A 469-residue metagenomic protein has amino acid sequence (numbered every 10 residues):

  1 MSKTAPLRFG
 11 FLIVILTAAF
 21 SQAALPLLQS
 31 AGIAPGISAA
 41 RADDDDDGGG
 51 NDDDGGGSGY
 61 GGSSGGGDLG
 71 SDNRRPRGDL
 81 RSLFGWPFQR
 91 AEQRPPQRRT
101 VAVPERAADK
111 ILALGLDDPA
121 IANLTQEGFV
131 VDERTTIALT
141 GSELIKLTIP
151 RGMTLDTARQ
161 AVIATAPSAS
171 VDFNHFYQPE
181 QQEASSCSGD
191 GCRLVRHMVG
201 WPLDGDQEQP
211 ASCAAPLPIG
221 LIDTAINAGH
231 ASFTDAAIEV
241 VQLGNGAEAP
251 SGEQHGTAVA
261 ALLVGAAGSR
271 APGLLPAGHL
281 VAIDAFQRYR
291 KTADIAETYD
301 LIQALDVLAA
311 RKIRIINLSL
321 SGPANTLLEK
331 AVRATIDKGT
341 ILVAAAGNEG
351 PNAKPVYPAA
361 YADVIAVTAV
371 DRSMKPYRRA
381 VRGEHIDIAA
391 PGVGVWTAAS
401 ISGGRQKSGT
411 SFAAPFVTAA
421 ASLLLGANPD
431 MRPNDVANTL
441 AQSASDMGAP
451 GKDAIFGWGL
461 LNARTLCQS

Functional and structural regions predicted by a protein language model:
F20-D43: Signal peptide processing junction and immediate N-terminal pro/mature segment of secreted/exported proteins
I37-P76: Intrinsically disordered, low-complexity segments
R77-P179, I315: Inhibitory N-terminal propeptides of secreted protease zymogens
I163-I226, H230-S232, I455: Protease zymogen maturation seam
Q207-I219, A225-E239, A247-E297, Y361-A362 (+2 more regions): Subtilisin-like serine protease catalytic core
N227-A231, I238-V240, A369-S411, P450: Catalytic-core environment of secreted peptidases
L263, I283-A285, R314, G392-L466: Hydrolase catalytic cores
F286-Y361, S373-P376, S402-S408, F412-A414 (+1 more regions): Substrate-binding/access-modulating region of protease and related hydrolase catalytic domains
